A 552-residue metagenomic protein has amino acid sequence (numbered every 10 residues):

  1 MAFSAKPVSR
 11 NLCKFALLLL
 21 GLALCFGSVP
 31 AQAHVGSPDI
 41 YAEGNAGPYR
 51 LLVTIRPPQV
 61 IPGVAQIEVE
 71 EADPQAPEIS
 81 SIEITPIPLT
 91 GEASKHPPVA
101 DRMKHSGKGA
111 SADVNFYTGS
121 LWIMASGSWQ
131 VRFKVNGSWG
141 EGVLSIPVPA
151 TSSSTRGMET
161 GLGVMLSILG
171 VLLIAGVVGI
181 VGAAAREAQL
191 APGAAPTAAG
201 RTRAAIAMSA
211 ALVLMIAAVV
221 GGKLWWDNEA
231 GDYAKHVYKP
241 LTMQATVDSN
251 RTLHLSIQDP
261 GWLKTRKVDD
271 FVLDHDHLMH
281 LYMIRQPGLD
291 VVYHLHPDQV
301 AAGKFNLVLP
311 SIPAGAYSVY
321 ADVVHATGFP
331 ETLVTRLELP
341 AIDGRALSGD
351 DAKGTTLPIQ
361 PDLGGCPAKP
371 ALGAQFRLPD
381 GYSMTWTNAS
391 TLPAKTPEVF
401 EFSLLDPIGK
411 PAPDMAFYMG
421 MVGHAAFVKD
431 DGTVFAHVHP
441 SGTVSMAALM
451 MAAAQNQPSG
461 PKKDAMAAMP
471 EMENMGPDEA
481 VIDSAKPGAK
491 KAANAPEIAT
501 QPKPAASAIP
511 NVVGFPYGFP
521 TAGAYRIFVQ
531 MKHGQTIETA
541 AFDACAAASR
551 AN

Functional and structural regions predicted by a protein language model:
M1-N11: N-terminal secretory signal peptides that target proteins for export/translocation
K14-G27: Bacterial N-terminal signal peptides
Q32-E187, A191-A211, A218-N552: N-terminal soluble domains immediately following signal/targeting peptides that reside in extracytoplasmic
